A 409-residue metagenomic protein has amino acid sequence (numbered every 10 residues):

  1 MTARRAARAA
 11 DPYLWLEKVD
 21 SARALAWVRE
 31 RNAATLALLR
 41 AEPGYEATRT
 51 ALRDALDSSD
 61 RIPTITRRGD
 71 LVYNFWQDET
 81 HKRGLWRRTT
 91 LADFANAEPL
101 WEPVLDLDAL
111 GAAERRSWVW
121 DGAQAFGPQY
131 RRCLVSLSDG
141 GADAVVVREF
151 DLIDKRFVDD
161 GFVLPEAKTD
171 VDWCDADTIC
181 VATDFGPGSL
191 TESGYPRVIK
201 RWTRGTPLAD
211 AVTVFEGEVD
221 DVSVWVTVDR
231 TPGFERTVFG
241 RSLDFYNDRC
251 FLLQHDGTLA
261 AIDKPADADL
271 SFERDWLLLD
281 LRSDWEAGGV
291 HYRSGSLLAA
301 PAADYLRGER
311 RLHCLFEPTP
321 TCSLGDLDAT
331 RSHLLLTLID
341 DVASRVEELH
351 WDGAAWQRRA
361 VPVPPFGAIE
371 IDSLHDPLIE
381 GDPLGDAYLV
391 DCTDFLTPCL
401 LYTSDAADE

Functional and structural regions predicted by a protein language model:
M1-D376, E380-A387, D391-C399: Beta-propeller folds
Y402-E409: Conserved small/polar residues in nucleotide/adenosyl-binding loops
